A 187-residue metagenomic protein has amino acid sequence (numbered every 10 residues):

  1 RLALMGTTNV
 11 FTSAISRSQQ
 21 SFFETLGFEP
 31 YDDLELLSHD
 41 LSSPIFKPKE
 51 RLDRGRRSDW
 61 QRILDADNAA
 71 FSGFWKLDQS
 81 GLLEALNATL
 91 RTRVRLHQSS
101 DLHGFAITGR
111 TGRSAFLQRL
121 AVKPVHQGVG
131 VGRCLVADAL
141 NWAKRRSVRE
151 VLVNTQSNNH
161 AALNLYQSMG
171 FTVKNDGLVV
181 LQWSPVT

Functional and structural regions predicted by a protein language model:
R1-K49, G177-W183: Acyl-donor-binding surface of acyltransferase catalytic domains
R1-L4, T25, V122, G128-N141 (+2 more regions): Conserved acetyl-CoA-binding loop-helix of GNAT-fold acetyltransferases
V10-A14, L117, V151-T155: Conserved hydrophobic beta-strand within the GNAT/NAT acetyltransferase core sheet that lines the active-site cleft
Y31-D33, G109-Q118, Q127, K174: A conserved beta-turn-beta hairpin within the catalytic core of GNAT-like acetyltransferases that forms part
E50-I63, K174: A short beta-loop-alpha structural element at the N-terminal edge of CoA-dependent acyl/N-acetyltransferase catalytic
D65-L77: Helix-loop element at the rim of GNAT/NAT acetyltransferase active sites that forms part of the acceptor-substrate
F74, D78-A121: A conserved beta-strand-loop-helix scaffold within acyl/acetyltransferase catalytic domains
R110, K123-V125, V129, S157-N158: Active-site acidic-Proline motif in GNAT/NAT acetyltransferases
